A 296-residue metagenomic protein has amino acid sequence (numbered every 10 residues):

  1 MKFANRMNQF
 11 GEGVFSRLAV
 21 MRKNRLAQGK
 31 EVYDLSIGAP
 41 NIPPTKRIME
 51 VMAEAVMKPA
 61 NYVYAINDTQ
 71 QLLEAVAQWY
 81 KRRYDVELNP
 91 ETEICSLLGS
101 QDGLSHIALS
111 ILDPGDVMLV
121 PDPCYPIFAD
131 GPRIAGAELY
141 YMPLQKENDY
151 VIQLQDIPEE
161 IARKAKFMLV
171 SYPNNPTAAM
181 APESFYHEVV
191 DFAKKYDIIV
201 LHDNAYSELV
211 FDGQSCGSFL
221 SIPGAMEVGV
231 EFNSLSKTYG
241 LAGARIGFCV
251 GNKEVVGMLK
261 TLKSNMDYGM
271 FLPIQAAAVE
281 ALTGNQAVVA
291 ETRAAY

Functional and structural regions predicted by a protein language model:
K2-A4, N8-G99, H106, A281-G284: N-terminal small-domain helix-loop-helix segment of the aminotransferase-like
L18-M21, F128, V189: Aromatic/hydrophobic pocket-lining residues that form π-stacking "cages" and hydrophobic walls in ligand
R25-Q28, A135, K195-Y196: Helix C-cap/helix->beta junction micro-motif
E87-I94, P114-V117, K164, M226-G229: Short acidic capping loops at alpha-helix termini that bridge into adjacent secondary structure
S110-P132: Conserved PLP-anchoring active-site segment centered on the Schiff-base-forming lysine
Y140, L144-Q214: Active-site phosphate-binding strand-loop segment of PLP-dependent enzymes
I222-A294: Conserved core segment of the aminotransferase class I/II
